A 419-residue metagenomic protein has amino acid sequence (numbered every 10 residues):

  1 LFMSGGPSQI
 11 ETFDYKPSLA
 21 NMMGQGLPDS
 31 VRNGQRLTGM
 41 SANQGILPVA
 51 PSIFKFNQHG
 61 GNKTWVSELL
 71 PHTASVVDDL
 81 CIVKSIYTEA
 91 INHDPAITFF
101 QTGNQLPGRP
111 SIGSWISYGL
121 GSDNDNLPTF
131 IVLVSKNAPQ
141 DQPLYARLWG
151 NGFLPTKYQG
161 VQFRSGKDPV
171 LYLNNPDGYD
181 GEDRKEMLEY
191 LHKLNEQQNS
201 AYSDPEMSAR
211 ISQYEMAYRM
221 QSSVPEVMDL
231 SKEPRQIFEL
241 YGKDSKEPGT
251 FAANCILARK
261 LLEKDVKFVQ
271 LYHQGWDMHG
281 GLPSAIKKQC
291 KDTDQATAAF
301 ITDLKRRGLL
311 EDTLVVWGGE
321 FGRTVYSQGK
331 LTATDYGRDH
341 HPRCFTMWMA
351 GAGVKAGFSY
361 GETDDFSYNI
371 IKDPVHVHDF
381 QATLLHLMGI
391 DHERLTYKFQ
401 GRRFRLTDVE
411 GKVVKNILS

Functional and structural regions predicted by a protein language model:
L1-S419: Ligand-binding pockets and gating/stacking loops
